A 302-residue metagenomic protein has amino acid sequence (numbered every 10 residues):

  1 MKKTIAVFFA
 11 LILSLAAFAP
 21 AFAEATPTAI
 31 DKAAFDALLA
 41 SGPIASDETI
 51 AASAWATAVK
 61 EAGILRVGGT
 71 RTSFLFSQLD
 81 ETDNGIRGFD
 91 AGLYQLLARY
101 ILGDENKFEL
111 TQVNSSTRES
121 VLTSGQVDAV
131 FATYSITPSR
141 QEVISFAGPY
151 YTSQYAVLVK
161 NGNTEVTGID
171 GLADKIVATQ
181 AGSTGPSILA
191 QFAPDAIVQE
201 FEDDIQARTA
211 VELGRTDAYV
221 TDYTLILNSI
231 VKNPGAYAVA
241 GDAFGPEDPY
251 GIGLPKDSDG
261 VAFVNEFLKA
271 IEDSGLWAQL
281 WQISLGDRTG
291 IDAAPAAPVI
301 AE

Functional and structural regions predicted by a protein language model:
M1-E61, E302: Short, low-complexity disordered leader/linker segments with a strong preference for bacterial N-terminal type II
E24-T49, A91, N163, S183 (+1 more regions): Extended ligand-binding regions for polar small-molecule ligands
L38-S41, A45-F131: Extracytoplasmic small-molecule ligand-binding "clamshell" domains of the periplasmic binding protein/Venus flytrap
R71, Y151-V159, Y223, L227 (+2 more regions): Periplasmic-binding protein-like
T72-F74, N84-I101, Y134-S135, T152-R208 (+4 more regions): Bilobed "Venus flytrap"/periplasmic-binding protein-like clamshell domains and structurally analogous long
K107-G171: Acidic, polar ligand-binding/catalytic clefts
F108-S120, T164-E165, Q199-T209, L213 (+1 more regions): Short helix-initiation/N-cap motifs at beta->coil->alpha
T117, T133-E142, I188-Q191, I205 (+1 more regions): A ligand-binding cleft/hinge motif common to bilobed small-molecule-binding domains
